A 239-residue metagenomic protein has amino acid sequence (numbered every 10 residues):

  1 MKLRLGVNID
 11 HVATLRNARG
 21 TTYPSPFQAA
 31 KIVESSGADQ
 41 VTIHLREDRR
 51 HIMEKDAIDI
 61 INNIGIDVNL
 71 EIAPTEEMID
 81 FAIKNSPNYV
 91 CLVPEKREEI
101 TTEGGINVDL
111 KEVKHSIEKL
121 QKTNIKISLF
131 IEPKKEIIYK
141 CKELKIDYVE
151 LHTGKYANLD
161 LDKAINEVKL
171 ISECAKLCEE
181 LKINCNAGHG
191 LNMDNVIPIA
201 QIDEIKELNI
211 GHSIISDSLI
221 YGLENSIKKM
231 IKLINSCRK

Functional and structural regions predicted by a protein language model:
M1-P87, K140-E143, N166: Conserved N-terminal beta1-alpha1 strand-loop-helix module at the mouth
L3-I9, V41-I43, V68-I72, V90-L92 (+4 more regions): Hydrophobic faces of well-ordered beta-strands that scaffold small-molecule active sites in alpha/beta enzyme cores
N17, D39-I60, P94-N107, T153-D162 (+1 more regions): Glycine-rich, proline-tolerant flexible connector loops at the mouths of alpha/beta enzymes
R50-E76, D109-S128, A164-A187, M193 (+1 more regions): Alpha-helix-loop-beta-strand connector modules within alpha/beta enzyme cores
I61, G104, K163-A164, D217-K239: C-terminal helical cap(s) of enzyme catalytic domains, especially alpha/beta-barrels
E76-S86, K134-L144, A187, L191-I205: Catalytic cores of alpha/beta
C91-E99, Y148-L159, E204-L223: Glycine-rich phosphate-binding active-site loops on the catalytic face of alpha/beta enzymes
S128-L177, L181: Histidine/lysine/aspartate-rich catalytic loop segments that bind and position anionic ligands
